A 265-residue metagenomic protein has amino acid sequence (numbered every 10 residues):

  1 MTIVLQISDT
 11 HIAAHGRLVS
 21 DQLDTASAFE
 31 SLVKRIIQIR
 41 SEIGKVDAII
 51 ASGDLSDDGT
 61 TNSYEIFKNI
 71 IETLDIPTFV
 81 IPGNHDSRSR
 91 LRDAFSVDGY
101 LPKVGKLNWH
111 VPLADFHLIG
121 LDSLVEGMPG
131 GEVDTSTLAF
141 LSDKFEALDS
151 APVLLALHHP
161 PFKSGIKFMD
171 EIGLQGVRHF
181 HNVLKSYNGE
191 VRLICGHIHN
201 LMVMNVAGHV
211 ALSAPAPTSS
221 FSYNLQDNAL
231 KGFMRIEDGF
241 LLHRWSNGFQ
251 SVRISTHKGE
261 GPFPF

Functional and structural regions predicted by a protein language model:
M1-I66, K106, S164: N-terminal active-site segment of His-dependent metallophosphoesterases
T2-A14, D115-V125, L154-L157, H209-P215 (+1 more regions): Active-site-proximal beta-strand elements of phosphoester/diester hydrolases
Q6-S8, A48-D54, T78-N84, D122 (+3 more regions): Active-site neighborhood of phospho(di)ester-bond hydrolases with catalytic His/Asp-centered motifs
I12-H15, D57-N62, N84-R92, E126-P129 (+3 more regions): Active-site environment of divalent metal-dependent phosphoester hydrolases
L18-D24, V97, G127, I166-G173 (+1 more regions): Short glycine-enriched, charge-decorated loop/helix-capping segments at active-site entrances that position
L32-I49, G130-V210, G239-L242, Q250 (+1 more regions): His/acidic metal-ligating clusters that form di-metal
T61-S142, H179-G189, P215, L230-R244: Extended active-site neighborhood of metal-dependent phosphoesterases/phosphodiesterases
G208-H209, S213-F265: Acidic, His/Gly-rich catalytic cores of divalent-metal-dependent hydrolytic chemistry
